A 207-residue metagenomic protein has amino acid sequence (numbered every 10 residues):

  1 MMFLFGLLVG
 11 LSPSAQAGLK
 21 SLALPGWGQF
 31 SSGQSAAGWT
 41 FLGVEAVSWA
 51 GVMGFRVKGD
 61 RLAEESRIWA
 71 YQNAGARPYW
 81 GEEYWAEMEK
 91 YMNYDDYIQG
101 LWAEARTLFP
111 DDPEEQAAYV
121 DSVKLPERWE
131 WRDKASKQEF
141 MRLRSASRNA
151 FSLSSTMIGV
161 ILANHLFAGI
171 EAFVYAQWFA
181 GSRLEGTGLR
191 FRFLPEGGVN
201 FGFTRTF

Functional and structural regions predicted by a protein language model:
F3-A23, A36, R61-A63, W69-F207: Replace "edges of transmembrane helices
L19-L22, G28-R61: N-terminal, post-signal-peptide region of Sec/Tat-exported proteins
